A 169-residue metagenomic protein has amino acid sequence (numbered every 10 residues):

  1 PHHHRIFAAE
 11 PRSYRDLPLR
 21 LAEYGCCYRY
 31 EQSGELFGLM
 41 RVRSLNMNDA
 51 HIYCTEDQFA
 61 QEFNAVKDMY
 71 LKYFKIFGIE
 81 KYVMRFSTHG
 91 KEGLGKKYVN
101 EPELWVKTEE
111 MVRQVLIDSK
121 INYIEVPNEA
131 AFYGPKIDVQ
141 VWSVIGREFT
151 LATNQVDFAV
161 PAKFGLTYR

Functional and structural regions predicted by a protein language model:
P1-R169: NTP/phosphate- and nucleic-acid-binding module
